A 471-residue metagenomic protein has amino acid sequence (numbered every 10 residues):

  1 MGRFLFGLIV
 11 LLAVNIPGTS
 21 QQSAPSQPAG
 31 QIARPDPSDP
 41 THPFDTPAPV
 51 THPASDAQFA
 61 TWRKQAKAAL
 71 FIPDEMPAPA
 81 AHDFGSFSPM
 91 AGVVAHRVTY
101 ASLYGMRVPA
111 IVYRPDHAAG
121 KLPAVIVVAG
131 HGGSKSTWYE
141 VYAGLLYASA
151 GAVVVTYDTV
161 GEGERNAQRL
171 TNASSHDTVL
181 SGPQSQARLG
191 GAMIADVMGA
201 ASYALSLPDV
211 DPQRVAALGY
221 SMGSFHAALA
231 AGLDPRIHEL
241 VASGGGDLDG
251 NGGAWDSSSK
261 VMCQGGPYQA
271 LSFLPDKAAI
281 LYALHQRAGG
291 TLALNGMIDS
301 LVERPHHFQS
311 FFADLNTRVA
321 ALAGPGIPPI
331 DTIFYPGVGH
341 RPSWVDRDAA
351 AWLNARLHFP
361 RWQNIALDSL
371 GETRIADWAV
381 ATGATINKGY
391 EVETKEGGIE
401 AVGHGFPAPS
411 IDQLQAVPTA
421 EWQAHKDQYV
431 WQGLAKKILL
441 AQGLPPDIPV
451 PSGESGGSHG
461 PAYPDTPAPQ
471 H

Functional and structural regions predicted by a protein language model:
L5-N15: Bacterial N-terminal signal peptides
S23-H96, A101-R107, N316-H471: Alpha/beta-hydrolase-fold serine-hydrolase catalytic core, especially in secreted/extracellular enzymes
S88, L103, A110-G120: Short beta-strand-to-loop junctions in surface cap/lid or active-site-entrance loops
P109-A110, G120-G130: Short beta-strand element of the alpha/beta-hydrolase
H117-G120, L170-S221: Gly/Ser-rich "nucleophile elbow"/oxyanion-hole loop immediately N-terminal to the catalytic nucleophile in hydrolases
I126-A195, G252-A254: Cap/lid segment of the alpha/beta-hydrolase catalytic domain
G199-L274: Primarily recognizes the serine-hydrolase "nucleophile elbow" in alpha/beta-hydrolase and SGNH/GDSL folds
G250-G324: The feature captures the conserved acid-bearing segment of alpha/beta-hydrolase catalytic domains
